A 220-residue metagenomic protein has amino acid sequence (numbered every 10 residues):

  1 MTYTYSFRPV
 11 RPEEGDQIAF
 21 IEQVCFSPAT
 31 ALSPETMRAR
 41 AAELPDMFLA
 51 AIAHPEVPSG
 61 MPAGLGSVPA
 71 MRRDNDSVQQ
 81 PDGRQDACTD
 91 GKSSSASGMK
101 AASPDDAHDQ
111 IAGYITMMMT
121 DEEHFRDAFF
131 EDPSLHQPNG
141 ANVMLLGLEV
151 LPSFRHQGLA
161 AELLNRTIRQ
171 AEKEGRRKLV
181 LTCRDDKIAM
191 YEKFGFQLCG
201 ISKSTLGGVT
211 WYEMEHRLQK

Functional and structural regions predicted by a protein language model:
T4-Q17: A short beta-loop-alpha structural element at the N-terminal edge of CoA-dependent acyl/N-acetyltransferase catalytic
P9, A19-P34, R40: Helix-loop element at the rim of GNAT/NAT acetyltransferase active sites that forms part of the acceptor-substrate
F48-A53: Cytosolic beta-strand hydrophobic patch enriched in CBS
V57-E149, R155, T205-T210: Conserved acyl-donor/pantetheine-binding loop and adjacent beta-alpha core of acyl/acetyltransferases and related
L146, S153-R155, E174, V180 (+1 more regions): Acidic/histidine-enriched, beta-strand-rich ligand/metal-binding domains
V150, H156-R169: Conserved acetyl-CoA-binding loop-helix of GNAT-fold acetyltransferases
L164, A171-R184: Conserved GNAT acetyl-CoA-binding A-motif
K173, D185-V209: Conserved active-site alpha-helix within GNAT-family acetyltransferase domains
